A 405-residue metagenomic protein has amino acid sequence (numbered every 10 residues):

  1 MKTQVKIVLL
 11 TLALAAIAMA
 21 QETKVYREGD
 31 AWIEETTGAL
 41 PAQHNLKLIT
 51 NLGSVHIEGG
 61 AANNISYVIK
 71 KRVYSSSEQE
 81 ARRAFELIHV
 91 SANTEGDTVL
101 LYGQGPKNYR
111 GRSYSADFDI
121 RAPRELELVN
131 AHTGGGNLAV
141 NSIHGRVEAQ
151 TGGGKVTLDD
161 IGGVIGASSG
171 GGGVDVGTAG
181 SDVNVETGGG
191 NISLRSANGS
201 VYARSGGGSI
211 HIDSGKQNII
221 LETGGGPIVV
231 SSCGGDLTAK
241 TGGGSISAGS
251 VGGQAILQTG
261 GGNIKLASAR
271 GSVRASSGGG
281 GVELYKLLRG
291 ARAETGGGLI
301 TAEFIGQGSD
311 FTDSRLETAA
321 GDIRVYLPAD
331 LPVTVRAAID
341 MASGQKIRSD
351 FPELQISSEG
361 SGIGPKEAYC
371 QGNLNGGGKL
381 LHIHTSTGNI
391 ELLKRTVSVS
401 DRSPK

Functional and structural regions predicted by a protein language model:
M1-K405: Intrinsically disordered, low-complexity terminal regions
